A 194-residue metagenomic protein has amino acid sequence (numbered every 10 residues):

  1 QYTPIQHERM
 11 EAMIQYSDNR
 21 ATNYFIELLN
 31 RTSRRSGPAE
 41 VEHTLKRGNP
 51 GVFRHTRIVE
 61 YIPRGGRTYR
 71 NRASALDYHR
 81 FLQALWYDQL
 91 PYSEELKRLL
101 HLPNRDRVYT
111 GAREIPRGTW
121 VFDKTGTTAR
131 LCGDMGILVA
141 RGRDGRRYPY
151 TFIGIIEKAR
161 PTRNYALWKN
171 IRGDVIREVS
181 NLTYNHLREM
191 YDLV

Functional and structural regions predicted by a protein language model:
Q1, M13, F152: Active-site SXXK
I5, M10, Y16-D88: Mid-domain, small-residue-enriched loop/turn segments at the edges of structured enzyme/sensor domains
M13, L45, L99-P103: A generic structural signal for nonpolar/aromatic side chains embedded in well-ordered alpha-helices
L85-Y109, R113-W120, T125-V194: Structured C-terminal helix/loop/strand segments within mature extracytoplasmic catalytic/sensor domains
